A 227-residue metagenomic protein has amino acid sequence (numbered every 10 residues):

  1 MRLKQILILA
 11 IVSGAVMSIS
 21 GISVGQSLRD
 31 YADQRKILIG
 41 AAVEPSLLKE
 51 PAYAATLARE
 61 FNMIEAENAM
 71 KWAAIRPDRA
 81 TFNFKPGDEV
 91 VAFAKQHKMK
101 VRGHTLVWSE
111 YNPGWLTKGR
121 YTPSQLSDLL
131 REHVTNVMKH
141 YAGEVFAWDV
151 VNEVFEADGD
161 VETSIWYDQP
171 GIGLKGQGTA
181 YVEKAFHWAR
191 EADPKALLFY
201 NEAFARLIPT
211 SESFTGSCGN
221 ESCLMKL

Functional and structural regions predicted by a protein language model:
M1-L9: Bacterial N-terminal signal peptides that target proteins for export
I8-S18: Bacterial N-terminal signal peptides
V24-M63, E67: Boundary/entry segment of secreted carbohydrate-active catalytic domains
L28-R29, R59, M63-P77, P86-A205: Substrate-binding cleft and catalytic face of glycoside hydrolase catalytic domains, especially the flexible beta-alpha
G40-L47, G119-T122, R206-L207: Active-site mouth loops of central-metabolism enzymes
K49-A55, G159-T163, L207-M225: Distinct, well-ordered alpha-helical segments
T81-G87, S213-C218: Charged helix-capping and loop-helix junction motifs
R102-L106, Y141, G216-E221, L227: Aromatic/pi-system hotspot detector in well-structured domains
